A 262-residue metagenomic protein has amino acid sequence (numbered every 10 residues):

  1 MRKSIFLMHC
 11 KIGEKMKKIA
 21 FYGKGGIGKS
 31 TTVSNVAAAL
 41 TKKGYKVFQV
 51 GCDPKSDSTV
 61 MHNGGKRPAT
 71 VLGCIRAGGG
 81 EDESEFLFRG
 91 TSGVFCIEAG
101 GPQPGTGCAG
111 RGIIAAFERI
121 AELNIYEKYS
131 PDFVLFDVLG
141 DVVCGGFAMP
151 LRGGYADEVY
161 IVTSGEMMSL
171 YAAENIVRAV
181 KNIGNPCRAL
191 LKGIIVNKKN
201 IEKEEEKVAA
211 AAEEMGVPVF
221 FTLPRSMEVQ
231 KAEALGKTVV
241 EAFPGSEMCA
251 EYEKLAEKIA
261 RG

Functional and structural regions predicted by a protein language model:
R2-K15: Short, Lys/Arg-enriched N-terminal segments with co-localized hydrophobic residues within the first ~10-30 amino acids
K17-P54: Walker A/P-loop phosphate-binding motif and the immediately C-terminal alpha-helix
G25, I97, A116, D137 (+3 more regions): Residue-level signature of catalytic and energy-coupling elements of molecular machines, predominantly ATP/GTP-dependent
A39-A99: N-terminal phosphate/diphosphate-binding loop that engages ATP/GTP or pyrophosphate donors across diverse enzyme folds
G101-R111, M167: Flexible beta-alpha connector loops of hexameric P-loop NTPases
E122-Y129, F133, V138-T222, K231: Conserved catalytic-core segment of NTP-binding enzymes
L235-S246: C-terminal boundary of histidine-terminating zinc-finger modules
